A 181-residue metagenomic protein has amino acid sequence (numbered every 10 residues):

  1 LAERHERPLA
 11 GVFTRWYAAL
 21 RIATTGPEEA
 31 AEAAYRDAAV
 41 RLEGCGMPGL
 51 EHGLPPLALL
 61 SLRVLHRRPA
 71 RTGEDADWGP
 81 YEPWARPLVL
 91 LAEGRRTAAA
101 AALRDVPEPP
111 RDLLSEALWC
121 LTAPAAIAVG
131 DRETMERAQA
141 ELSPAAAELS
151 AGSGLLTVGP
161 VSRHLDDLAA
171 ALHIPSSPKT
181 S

Functional and structural regions predicted by a protein language model:
L1-S181: Helix-coil-helix junctions within alpha-helical repeat/solenoid scaffolds
